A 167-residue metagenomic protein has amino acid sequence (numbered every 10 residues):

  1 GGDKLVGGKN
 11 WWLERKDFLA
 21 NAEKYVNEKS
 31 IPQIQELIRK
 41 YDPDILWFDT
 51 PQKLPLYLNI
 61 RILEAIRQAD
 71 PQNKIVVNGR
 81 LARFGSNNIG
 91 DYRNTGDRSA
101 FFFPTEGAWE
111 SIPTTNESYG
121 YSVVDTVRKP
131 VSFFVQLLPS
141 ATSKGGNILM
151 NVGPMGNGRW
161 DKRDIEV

Functional and structural regions predicted by a protein language model:
G1-V167: Mature catalytic domains of secreted/periplasmic carbohydrate-active enzymes
